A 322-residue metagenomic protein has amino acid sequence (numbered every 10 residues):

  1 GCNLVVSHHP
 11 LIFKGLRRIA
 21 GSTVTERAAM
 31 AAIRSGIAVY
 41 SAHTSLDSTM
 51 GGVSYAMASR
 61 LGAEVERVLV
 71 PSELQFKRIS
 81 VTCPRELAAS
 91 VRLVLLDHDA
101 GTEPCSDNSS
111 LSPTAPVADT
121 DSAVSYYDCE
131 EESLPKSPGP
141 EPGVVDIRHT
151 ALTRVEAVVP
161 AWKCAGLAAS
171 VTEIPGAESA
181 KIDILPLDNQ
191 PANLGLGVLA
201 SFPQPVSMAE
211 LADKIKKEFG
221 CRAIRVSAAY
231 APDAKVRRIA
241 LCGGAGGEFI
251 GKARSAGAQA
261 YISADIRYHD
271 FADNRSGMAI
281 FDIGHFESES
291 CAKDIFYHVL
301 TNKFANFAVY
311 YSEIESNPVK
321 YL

Functional and structural regions predicted by a protein language model:
G1-L322: Hydrophobic structural segments
